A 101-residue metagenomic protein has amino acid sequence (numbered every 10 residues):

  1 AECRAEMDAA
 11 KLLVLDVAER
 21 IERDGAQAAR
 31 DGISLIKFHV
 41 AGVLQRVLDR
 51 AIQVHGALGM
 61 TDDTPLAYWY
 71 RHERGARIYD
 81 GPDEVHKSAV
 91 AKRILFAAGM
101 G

Functional and structural regions predicted by a protein language model:
A1-G101: Alpha-helical interface subdomain recognition
